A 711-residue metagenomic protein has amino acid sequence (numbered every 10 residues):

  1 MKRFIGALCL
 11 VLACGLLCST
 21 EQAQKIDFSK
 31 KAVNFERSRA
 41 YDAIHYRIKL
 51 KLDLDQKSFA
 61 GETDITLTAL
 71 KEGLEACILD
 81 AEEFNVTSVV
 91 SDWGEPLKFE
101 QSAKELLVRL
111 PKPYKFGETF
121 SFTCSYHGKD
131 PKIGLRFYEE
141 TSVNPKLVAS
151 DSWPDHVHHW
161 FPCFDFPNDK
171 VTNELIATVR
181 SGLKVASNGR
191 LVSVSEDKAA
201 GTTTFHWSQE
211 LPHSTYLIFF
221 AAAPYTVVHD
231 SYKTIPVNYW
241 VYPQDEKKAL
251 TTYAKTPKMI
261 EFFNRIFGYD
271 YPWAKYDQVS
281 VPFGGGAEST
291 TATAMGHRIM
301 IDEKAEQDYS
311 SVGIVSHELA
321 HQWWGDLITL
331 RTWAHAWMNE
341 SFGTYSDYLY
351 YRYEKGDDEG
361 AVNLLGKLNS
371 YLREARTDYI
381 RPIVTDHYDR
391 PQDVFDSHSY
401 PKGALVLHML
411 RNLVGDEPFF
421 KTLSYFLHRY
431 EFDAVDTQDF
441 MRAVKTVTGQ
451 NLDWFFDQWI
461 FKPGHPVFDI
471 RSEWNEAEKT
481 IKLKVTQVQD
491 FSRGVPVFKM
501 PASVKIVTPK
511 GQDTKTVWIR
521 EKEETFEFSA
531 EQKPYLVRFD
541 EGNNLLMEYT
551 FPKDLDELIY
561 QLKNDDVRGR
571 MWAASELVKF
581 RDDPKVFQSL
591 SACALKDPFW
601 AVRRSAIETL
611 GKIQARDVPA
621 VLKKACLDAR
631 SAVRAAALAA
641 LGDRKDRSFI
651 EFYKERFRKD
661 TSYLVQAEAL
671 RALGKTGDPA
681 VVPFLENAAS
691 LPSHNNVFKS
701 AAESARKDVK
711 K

Functional and structural regions predicted by a protein language model:
R3, Q22, W93, L106 (+3 more regions): Hydrophobic alpha-helical and helix-loop surface patches within well-folded domains that function as non-catalytic
Q22-A60, S142-L147, P167, L452-W454 (+1 more regions): N-terminal, polar/Ser/Thr-rich
E62-E83, E174-R180, Q438, Q489-S503: Surface-exposed beta-strand/loop patches in extracellular or lumenal glycoproteins
C77, A81-V143, A200-T202, E521-K533: A surface-exposed beta-strand-loop module
S125-Y225: Extended, low-hydrophobicity, Ser/Thr/Pro/Gly-biased non-transmembrane segments
V179, P243, A320, Y430-E608 (+3 more regions): Non-catalytic accessory/interaction domains
F551-Y560, D583-L595, A615-L627, D646-R658 (+2 more regions): Amphipathic alpha-helical scaffolding segments comprising HEAT/armadillo-like alpha-solenoid repeats
V567-R568, P584, P598-A601, R616 (+5 more regions): Alpha-helix N-cap/helix-start positions at coil->helix boundaries
